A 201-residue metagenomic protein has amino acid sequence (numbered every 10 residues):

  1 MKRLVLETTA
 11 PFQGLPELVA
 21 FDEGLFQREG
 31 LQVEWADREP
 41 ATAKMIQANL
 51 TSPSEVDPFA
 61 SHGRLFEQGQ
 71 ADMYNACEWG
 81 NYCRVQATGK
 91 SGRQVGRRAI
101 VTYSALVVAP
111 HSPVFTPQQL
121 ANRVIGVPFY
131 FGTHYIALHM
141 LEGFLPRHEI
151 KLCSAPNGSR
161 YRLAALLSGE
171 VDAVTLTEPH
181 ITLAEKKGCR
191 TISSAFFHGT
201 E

Functional and structural regions predicted by a protein language model:
K2-L145, E149, C153, D172 (+2 more regions): Short, glycine-/small- and polar/acidic-enriched structural segments that line small-molecule recognition paths
Y161-E201: Pocket-lining segment of extracytoplasmic ligand-binding domains
